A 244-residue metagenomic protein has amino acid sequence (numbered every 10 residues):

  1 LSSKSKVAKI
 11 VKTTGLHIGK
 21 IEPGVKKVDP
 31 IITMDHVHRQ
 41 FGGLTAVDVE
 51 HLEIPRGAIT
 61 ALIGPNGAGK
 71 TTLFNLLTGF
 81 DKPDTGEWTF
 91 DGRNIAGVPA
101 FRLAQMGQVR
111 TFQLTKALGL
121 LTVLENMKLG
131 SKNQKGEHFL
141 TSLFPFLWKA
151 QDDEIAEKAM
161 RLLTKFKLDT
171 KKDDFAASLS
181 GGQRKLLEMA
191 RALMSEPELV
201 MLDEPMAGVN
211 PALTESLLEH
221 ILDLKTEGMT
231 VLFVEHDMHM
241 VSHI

Functional and structural regions predicted by a protein language model:
I63-P65: The feature captures the beta-strand-to-loop junction immediately N-terminal to the Walker
T78: Helix-to-loop junction immediately C-terminal to a conserved catalytic motif
F139-K171, E219-L222: Conserved ABC ATPase "signature" region
F175-L179: Conserved ABC ATPase signature
E196: Conserved catalytic motifs of ABC-family nucleotide-binding domains
V200-E204: Catalytic Walker B motif of ABC-type/P-loop ATPase nucleotide-binding domains
